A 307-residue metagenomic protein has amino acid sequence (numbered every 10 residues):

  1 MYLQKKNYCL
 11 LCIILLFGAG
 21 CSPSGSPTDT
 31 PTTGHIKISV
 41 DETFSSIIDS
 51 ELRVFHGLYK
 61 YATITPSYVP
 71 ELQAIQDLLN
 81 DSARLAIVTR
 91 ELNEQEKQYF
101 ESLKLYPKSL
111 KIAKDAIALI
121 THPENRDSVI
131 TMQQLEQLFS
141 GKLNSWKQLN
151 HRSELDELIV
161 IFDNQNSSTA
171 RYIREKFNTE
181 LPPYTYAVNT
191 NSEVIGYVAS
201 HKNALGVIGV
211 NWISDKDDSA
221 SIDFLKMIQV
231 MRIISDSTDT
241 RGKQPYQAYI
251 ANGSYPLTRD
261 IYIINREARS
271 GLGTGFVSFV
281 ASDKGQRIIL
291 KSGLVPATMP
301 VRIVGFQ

Functional and structural regions predicted by a protein language model:
M1-C9: Bacterial N-terminal signal peptides that target proteins for export
C9-A19: Bacterial N-terminal signal peptides
C21-K60, S67, E71-L72, Q76 (+2 more regions): Exported/periplasmic ABC-transporter solute-binding proteins
L72-L103: Pocket-flanking alpha-helical
K104-K108: Periplasmic N-terminal soluble interaction domains immediately after the signal peptide in Gram-negative
A116: Conserved catalytic core of two-component sensor histidine kinases, primarily the HATPase_c ATP-binding
